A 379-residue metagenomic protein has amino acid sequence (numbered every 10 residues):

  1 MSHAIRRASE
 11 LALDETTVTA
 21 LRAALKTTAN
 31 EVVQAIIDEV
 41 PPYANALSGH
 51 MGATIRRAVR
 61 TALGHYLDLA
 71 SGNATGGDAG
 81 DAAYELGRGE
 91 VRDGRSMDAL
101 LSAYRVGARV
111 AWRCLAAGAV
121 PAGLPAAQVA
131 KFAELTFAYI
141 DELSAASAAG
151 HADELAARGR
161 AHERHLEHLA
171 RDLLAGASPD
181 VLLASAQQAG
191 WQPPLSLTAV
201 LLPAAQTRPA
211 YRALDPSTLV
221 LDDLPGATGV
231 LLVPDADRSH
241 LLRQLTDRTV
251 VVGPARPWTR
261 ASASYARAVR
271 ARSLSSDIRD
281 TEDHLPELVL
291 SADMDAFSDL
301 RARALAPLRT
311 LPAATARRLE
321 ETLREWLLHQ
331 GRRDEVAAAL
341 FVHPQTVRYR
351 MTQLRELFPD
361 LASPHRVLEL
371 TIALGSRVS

Functional and structural regions predicted by a protein language model:
M1-E167, T322-S379: Alpha-helical/coil-rich non-catalytic "connector" segments in signaling and regulatory proteins
V32, A103, A170, V220-D223 (+1 more regions): Generic preference for hydrophobic/aromatic residues in regular secondary structure cores
P42-A44, T75-G76, E85, G123 (+6 more regions): Short linear motifs at secondary-structure transitions and domain/linker junctions
S102, L174, M294-D295: Short capping/connector residues at structural and topological boundaries
A149-L201, R332: Signal-transducing coiled-coil/dimerization helices and immediately adjacent hinge/linker segments that couple sensory
P179-T198, Q206-S379: Cytosolic nucleotide-utilizing catalytic cores of signal-transduction proteins
